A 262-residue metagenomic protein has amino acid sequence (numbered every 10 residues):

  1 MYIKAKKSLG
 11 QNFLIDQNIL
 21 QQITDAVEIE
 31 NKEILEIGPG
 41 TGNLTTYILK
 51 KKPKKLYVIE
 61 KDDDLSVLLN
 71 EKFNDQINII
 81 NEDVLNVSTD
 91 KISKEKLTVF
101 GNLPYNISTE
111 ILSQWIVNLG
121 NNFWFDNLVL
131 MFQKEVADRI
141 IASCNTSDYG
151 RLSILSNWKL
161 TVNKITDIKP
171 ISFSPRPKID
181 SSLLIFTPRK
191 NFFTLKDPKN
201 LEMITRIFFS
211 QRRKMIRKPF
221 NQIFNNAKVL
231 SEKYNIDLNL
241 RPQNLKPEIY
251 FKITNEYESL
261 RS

Functional and structural regions predicted by a protein language model:
M1-K199, M203, I207, E248-K252 (+1 more regions): Catalytic cores of RNA-modifying enzymes
P188, I207-S262: C-terminal lobe and adjacent flexible extensions of AdoMet/dcAdoMet transferase-like proteins
